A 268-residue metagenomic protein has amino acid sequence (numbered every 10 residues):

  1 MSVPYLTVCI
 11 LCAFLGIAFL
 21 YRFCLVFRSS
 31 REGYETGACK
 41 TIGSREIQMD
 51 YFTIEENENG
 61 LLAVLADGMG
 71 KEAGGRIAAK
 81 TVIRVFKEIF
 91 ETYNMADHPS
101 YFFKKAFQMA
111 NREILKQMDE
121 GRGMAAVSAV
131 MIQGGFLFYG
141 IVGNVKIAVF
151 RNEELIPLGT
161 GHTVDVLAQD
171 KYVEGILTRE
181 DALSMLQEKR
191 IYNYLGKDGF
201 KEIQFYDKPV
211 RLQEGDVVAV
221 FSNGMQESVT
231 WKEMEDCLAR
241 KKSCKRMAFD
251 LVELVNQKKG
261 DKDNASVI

Functional and structural regions predicted by a protein language model:
M1-I268: PP2C/PPM-type serine/threonine phosphatase catalytic domain
